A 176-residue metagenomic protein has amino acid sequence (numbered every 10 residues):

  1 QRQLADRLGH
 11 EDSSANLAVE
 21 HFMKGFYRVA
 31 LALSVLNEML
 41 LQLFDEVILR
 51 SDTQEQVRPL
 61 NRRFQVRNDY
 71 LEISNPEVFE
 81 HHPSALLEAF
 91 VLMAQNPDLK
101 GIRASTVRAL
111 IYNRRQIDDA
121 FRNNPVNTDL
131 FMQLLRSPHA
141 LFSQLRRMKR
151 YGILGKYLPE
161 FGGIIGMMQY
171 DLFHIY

Functional and structural regions predicted by a protein language model:
Q1-I175: Non-catalytic interface/linker regions that flank or bridge core catalytic/transmembrane domains
